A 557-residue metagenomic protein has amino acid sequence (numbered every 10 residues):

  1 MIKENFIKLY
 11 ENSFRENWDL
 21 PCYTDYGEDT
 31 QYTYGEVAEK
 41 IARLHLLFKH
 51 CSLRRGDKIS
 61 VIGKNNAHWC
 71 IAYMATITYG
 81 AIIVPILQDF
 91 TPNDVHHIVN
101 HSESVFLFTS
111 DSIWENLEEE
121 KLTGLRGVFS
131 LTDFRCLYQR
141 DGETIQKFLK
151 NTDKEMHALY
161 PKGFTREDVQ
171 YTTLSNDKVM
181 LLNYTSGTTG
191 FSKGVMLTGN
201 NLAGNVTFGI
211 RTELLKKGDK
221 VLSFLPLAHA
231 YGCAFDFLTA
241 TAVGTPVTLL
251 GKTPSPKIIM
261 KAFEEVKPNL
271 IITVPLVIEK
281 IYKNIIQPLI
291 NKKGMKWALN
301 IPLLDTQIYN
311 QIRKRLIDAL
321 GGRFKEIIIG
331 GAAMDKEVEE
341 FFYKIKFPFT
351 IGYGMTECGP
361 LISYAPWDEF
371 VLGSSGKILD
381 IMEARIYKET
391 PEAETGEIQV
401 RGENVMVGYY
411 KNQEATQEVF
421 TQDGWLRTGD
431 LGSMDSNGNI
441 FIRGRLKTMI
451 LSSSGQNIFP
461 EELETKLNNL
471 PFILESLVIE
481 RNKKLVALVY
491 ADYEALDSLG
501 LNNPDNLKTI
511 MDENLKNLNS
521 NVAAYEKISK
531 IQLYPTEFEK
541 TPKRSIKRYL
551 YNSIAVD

Functional and structural regions predicted by a protein language model:
W18-D19, L149-Y184, F191, L214-K220: Conserved pre-ATP/AMP-binding loop-to-beta segment of ANL
C22-N66, C70-M74, T91-H96, G194-N200: Conserved AMP-binding/adenylate-forming core of the ANL superfamily
T33-G35, Y171, M180-V206: Conserved AMP-binding A3 loop
C51, T78, I82-H157, K483: Structural core segment of the AMP-binding/adenylate-forming
A203-K220, L227-K314, R323: Conserved AMP-binding/adenylation subdomain of ANL enzymes
N269-I272, Y282-F370, L474: Gly/Ser/Thr-rich phosphate-binding loop
E392-A393, E397-S452: Conserved ATP-binding/catalytic segment of the ANL
I450, E475-V486, L515-D557: Conserved C-terminal "lid"/linker of ANL adenylate-forming enzymes
